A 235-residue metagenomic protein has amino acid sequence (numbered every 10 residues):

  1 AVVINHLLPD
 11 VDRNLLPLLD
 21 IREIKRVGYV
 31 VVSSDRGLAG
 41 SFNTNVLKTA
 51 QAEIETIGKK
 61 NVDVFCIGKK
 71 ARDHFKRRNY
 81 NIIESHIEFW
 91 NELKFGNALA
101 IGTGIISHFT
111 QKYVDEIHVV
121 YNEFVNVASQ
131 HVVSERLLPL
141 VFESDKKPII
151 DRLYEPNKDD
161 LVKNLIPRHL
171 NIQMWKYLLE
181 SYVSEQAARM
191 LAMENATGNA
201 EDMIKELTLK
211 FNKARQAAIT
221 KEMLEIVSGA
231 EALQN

Functional and structural regions predicted by a protein language model:
A1-N235: C-terminal beta-strand-loop-alpha-helix "lid" module of Rossmann-like NAD(P)-dependent dehydrogenases
